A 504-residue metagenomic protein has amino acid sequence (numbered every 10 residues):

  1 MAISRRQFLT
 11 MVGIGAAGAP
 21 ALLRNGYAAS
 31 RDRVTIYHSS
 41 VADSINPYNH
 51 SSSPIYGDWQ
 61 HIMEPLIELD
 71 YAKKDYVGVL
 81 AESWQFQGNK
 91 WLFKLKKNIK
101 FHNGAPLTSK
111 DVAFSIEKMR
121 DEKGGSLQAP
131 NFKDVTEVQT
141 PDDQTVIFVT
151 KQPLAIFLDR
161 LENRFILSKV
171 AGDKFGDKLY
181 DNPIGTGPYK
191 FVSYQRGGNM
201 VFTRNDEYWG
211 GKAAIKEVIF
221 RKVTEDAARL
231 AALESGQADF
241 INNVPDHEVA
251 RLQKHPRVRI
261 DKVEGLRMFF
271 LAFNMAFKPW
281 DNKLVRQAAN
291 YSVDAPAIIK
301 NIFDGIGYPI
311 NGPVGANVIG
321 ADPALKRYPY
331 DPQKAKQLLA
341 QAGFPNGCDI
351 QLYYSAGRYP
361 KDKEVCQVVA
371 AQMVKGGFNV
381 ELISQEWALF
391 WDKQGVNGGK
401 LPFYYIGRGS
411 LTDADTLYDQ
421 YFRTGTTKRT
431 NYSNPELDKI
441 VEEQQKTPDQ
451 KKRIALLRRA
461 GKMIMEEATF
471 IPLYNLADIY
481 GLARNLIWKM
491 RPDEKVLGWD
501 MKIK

Functional and structural regions predicted by a protein language model:
F8, G15, Q195, D261 (+5 more regions): Detector for C-terminal structural segments
Y37-N89, E117, I184-G185: N-terminal lobe/hinge region of extracytoplasmic solute-binding protein
S40-Y56, V79-L80, A105, L127-Q128 (+4 more regions): A structural "hinge/loop" feature
D70-D75, L161-A213, E217, E225-A227 (+2 more regions): Gly/Pro-rich hinge or "lid" segments in bacterial periplasmic/extracellular proteins
E82-G125, P141, I147, R229-A232 (+1 more regions): Aromatic- and charge-enriched surface segment that lines or borders ligand/interaction sites
Q85, K90, A129-A171: Surface-exposed binding/hinge segments that line and control ligand-binding clefts or catalytic entry sites
L92, N205-R251, N379: Ligand-site clamp/hinge motif
T108-S115, D143-I147, G187-P188, I215-E217 (+7 more regions): Alpha-helical secondary-structure segments
